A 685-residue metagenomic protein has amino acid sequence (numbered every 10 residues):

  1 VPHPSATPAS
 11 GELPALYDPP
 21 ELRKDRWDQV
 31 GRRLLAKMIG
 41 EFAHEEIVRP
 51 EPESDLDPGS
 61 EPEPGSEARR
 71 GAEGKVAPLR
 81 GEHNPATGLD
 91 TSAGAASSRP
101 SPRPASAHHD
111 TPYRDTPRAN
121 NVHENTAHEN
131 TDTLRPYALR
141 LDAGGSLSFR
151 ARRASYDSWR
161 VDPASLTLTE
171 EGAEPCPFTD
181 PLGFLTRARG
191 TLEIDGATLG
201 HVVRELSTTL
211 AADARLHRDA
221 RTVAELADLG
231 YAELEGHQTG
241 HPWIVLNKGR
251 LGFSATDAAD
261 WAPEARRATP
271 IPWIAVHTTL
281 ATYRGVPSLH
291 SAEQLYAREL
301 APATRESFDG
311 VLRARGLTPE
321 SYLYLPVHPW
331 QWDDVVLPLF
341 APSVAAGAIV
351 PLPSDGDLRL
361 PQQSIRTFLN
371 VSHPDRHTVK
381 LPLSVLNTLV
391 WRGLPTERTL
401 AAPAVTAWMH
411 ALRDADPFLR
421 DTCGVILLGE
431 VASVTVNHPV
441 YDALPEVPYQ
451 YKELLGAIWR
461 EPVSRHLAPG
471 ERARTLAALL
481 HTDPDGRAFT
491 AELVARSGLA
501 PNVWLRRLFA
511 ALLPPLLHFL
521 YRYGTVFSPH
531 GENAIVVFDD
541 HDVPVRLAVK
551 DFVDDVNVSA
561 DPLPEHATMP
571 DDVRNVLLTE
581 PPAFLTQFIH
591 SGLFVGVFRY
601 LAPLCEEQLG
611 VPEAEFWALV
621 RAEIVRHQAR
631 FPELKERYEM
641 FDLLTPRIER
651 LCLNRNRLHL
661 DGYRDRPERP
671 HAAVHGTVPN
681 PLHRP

Functional and structural regions predicted by a protein language model:
V1-Y113, P117, N121-A510, D539-P685: Nucleotide/phosphate-binding site architecture used for ATP/NTP-dependent chemistry
W504-Y523: Conserved kinase catalytic-core helix
V526-S528: Catalytic-loop of the protein kinase fold
H530-E532: Canonical protein kinase catalytic loop motif
A534-V536: Hydrophobic residue at the +6 position relative to the catalytic HRD Asp in the kinase catalytic loop
